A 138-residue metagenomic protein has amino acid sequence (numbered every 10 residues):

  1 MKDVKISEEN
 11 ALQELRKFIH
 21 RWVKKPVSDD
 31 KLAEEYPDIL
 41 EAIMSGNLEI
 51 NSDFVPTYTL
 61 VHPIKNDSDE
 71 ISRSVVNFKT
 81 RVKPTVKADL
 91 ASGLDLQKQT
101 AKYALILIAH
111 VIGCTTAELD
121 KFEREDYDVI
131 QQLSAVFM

Functional and structural regions predicted by a protein language model:
M1-M138: Short, surface-exposed, charged amphipathic helix/loop patches that serve as local interaction elements
